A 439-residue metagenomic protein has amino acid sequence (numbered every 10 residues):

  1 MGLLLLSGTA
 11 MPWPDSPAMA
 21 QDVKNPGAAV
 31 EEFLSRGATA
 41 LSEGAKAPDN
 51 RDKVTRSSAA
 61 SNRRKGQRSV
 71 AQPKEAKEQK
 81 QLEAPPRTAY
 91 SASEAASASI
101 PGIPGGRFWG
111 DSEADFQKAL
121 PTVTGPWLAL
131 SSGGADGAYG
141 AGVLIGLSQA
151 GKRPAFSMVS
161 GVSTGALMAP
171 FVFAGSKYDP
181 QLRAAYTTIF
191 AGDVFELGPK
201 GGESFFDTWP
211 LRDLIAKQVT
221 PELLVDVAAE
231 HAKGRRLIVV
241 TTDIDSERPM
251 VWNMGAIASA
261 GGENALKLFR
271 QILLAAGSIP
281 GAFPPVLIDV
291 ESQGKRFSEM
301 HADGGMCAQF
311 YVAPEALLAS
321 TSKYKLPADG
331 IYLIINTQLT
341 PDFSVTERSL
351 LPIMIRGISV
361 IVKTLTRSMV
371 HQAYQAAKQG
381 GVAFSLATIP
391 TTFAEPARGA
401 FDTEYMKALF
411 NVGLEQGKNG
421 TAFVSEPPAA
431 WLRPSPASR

Functional and structural regions predicted by a protein language model:
M1-G2, L6: N-terminal export leaders
T9-K24: Signal peptide processing junction and immediate N-terminal pro/mature segment of secreted/exported proteins
Q21-R36, R51-M158, F173-R439: Patatin-like phospholipase
V162-S163: Catalytic nucleophile serine of serine hydrolases, specifically the conserved "nucleophile elbow" pentapeptide
